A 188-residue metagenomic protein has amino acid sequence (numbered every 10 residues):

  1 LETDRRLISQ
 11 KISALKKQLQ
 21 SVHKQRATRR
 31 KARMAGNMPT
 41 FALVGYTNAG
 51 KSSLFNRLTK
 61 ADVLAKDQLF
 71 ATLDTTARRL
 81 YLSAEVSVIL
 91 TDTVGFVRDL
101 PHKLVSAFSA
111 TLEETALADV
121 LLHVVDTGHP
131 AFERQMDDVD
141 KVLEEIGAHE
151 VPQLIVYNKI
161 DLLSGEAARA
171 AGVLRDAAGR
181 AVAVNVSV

Functional and structural regions predicted by a protein language model:
L1-L121: Conserved G1/Walker A P-loop phosphate-binding module
L80-A84, I89, E113-L117, G128-A131 (+2 more regions): Conserved catalytic network of the ASCE P-loop NTPase/AAA+ motor domain
L90, V124, V156-K159: Generic enzyme active-site microenvironment
V94-V97, T127-A131, K159-S164, V188: Conserved nucleotide-binding/hydrolysis micro-motifs of P-loop NTPases
L100-K103, A131-M136, S164-A170: Conserved ATPase-coupling elements of RecA-like P-loop NTPase cores
K103-H129, D140-A148, S187: Inter-motif core of Ras-like GTPase G domains
R134-V156, I160: P-loop/Walker A phosphate-binding loop and immediately adjacent motor/lid segment at beta-alpha junctions
H149-L154, I160-V188: Canonical P-loop GTPase G-domain recognition
